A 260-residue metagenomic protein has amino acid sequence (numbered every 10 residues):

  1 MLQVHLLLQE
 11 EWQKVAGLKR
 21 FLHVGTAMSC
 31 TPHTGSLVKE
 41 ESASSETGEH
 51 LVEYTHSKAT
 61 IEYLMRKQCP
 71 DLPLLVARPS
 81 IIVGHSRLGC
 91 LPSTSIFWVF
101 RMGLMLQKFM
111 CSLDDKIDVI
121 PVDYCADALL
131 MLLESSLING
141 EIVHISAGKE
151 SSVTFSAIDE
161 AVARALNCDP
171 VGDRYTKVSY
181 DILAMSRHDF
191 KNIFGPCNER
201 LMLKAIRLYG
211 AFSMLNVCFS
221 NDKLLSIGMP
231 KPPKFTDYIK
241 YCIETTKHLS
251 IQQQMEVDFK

Functional and structural regions predicted by a protein language model:
M1-L8, S57-M65, V99: Conserved catalytic Lys-bearing alpha helix of Rossmann-like short-chain dehydrogenase/reductases
L2, H50-A59, S93, D115-V119 (+1 more regions): Short-chain dehydrogenase/reductase
L6-E53, L75, G84: Conserved Rossmann-fold NAD(P)-dependent oxidoreductase catalytic core, especially the SDR/UDP-sugar
L22-G25, C69, R78-S80, S146: Active-site beta-alpha turn of Rossmann-fold NAD(P)-dependent dehydrogenases/reductases
S36-K39, R66-D118, V122-S135, D159-A165: NAD(P)-dependent short-chain dehydrogenase/reductase
K108-S112, Y180-P230: A hydrophobic C-terminal alpha-helical subdomain
D114-D127, I142-K191, L215: Substrate-binding strand-loop-helix patch in Rossmann-like NAD(P)-dependent oxidoreductase/epimerase domains
G172, R207-K260: Amphipathic terminal alpha-helices
